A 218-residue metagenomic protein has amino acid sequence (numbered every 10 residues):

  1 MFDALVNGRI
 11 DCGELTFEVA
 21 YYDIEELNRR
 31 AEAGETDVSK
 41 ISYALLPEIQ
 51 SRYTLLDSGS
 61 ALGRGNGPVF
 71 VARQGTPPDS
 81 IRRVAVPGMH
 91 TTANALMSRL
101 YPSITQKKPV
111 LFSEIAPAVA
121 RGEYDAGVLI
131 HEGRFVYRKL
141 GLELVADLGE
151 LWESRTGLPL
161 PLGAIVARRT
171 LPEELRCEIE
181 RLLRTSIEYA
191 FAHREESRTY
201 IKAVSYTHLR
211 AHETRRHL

Functional and structural regions predicted by a protein language model:
M1-D3, E26-A31: Short N-terminal binding/cap micro-motifs at the start of the first secondary-structure element
M1-G8, Y22, N66-D125, E132 (+1 more regions): Bilobed "Venus flytrap"/periplasmic-binding protein-like clamshell domains and structurally analogous long
E14-I24: A short beta-strand-loop structural module common to alpha/beta enzyme folds
D23-E25, G34-P47, L111-F112, L129-R134: Beta->alpha turn/N-cap motifs
E32-E35, I49-S58: Glycine-rich loop at the start of a catalytic domain that most often binds anionic cofactors/ligands
L55-P77, E153-T170: Hydrophobic/proline-rich hinge and linker segments of small-molecule sensing/allosteric domains, predominantly
F112-I201: Pocket-lining segment of extracytoplasmic ligand-binding domains
T207-T214: Conserved small/polar residues in nucleotide/adenosyl-binding loops
